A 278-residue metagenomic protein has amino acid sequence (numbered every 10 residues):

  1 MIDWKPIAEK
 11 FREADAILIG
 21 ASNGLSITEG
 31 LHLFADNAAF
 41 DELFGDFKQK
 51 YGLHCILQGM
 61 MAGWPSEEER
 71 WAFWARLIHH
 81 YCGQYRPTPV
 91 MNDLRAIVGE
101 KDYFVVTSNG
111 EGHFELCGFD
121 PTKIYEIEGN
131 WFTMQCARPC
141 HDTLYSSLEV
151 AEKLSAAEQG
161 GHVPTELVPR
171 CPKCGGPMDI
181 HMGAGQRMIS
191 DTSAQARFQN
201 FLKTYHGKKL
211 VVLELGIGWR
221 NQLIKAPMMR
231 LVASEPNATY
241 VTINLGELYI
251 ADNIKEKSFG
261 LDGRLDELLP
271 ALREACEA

Functional and structural regions predicted by a protein language model:
M1-A278: Conserved catalytic alpha/beta core of Sir2/sirtuin-type deacylases, generalized to analogous enzyme cores that bind
